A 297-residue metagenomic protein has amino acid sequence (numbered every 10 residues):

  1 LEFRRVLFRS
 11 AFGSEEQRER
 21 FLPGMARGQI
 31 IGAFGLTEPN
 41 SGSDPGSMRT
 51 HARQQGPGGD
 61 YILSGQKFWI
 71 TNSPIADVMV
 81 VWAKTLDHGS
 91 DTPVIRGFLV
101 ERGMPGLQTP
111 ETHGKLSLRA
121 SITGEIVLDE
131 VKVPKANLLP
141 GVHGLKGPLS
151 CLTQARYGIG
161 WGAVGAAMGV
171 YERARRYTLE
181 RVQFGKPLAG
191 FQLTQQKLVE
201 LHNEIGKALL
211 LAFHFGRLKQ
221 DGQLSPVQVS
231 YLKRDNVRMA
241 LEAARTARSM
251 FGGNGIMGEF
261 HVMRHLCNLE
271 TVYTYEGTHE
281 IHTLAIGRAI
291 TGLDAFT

Functional and structural regions predicted by a protein language model:
L1-L7: Short, small-residue-biased leader/transition segments that mark boundaries at the very start of proteins
F8-F12, F34, H88: Flexible, glycine-rich active-site loops centered on histidine and acidic residues that chelate a metal or position
F12-Q17, G24-G28, Q55-Y61, E125-E130 (+2 more regions): Alpha-helical interface subdomain recognition
M25, N40-S43, W69-N72, H88-G89 (+1 more regions): Short Gly/Pro-enriched turn/cap motifs at secondary-structure boundaries
G28-L36: A short, Trp-centered hydrophobic/proline-enriched beta-strand micro-motif
S47, G103-K132: Flexible, small-/acidic-enriched active-site or ligand-binding loops
T50-R53: A structural signal for short hydrophobic beta-strand segments in well-ordered beta-sheet cores
D60-T109: A short core secondary-structure module
